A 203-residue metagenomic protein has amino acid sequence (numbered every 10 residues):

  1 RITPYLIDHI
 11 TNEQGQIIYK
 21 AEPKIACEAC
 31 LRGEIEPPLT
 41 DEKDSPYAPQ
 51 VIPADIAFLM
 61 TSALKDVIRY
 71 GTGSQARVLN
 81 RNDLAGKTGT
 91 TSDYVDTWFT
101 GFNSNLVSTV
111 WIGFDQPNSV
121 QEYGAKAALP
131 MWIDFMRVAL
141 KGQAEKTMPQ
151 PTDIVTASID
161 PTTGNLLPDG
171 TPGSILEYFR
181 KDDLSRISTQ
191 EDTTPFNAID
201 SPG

Functional and structural regions predicted by a protein language model:
R1-I10: Short, well-structured active-site flanking segments
R1-I2, G15-A21, R69-G73: Secretory-pathway/luminal and periplasmic proteins that interact with or process carbohydrate-rich
T11-A48, K65, L79-G203: Soluble, non-transmembrane domains of envelope/secretory-pathway proteins that act on or interact with carbohydrate
Q50-P53: DNA breakage-rejoining catalytic core of tyrosine-based enzymes
M60: Serine endopeptidase catalytic core focused on the charge-relay Asp
S74-V78: Short, polar loop/linker segments at the starts of domains and inter-domain junctions
